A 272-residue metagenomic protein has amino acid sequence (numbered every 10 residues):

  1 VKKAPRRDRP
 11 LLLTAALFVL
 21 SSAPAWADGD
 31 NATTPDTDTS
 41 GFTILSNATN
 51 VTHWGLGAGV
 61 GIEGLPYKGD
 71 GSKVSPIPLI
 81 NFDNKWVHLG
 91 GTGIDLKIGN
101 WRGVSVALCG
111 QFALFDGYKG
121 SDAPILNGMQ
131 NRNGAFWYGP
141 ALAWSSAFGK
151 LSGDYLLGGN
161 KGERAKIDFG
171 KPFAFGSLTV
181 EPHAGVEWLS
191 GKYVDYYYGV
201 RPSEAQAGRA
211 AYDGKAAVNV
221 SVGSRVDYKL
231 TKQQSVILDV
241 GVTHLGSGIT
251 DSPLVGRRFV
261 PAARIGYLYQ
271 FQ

Functional and structural regions predicted by a protein language model:
V1-N50, Q272: Cleavable N-terminal export/targeting peptides
D28-F42, W86-V87, D95-G99, W137 (+2 more regions): Outer-membrane beta-barrel transmembrane domain signature
D28-H88, I94, W188, K192: Short glycine/proline- and aromatic-enriched beta-strand/turn motifs that initiate or cap beta-hairpins
G55, I77-L79, S105, W137-A141 (+3 more regions): Membrane-embedded beta-strand positions in outer-membrane beta-barrel channels/transporters
L56-G64, V87-D95, A123-N127, S146-G159 (+1 more regions): Transmembrane beta-strand segments that form the barrel wall of outer-membrane beta-barrel proteins
L56-I62, L108-F112, W144, G153-L157 (+2 more regions): Transmembrane beta-barrel strands of outer-membrane/channel proteins
G64-P76, S121-G134, K215, G248-P253: Surface-exposed strand-loop-strand hairpins of Gram-negative outer-membrane beta-barrel proteins
N100-A141: A glycine-rich, hydrophobic loop/mini-helix early in the fold
